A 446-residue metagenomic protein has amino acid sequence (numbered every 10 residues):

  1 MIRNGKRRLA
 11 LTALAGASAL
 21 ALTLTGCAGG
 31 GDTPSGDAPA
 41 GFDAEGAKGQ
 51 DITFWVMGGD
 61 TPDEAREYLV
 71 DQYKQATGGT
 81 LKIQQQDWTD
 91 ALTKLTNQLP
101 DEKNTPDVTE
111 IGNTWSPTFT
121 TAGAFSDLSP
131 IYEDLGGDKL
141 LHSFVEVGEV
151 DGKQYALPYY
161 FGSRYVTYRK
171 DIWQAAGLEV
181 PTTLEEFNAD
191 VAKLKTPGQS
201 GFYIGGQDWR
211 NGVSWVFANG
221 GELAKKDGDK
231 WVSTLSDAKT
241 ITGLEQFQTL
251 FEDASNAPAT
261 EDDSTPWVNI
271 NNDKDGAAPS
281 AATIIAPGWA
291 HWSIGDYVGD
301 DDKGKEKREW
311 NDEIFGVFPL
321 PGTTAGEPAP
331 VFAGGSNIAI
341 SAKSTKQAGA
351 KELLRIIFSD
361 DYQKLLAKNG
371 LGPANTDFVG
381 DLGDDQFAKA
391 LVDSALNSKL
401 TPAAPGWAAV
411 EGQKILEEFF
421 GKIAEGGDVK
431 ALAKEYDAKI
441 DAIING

Functional and structural regions predicted by a protein language model:
I2-P117, E309, T324, L365 (+2 more regions): Conserved N-terminal structural module of periplasmic/extracytoplasmic solute-binding proteins
G41-G46, N113-R164, W215, D312-F318: Hinge/lid segment of periplasmic solute-binding proteins
D43-A47, S129-L140, E222-T242, T249 (+4 more regions): Short, solvent-exposed loop/beta-turn-alpha elements that line the ligand-binding surface or hinge of extracytoplasmic
T80, Q174, L396-G446: Conserved C-terminal helix/tail region of periplasmic/extracytoplasmic solute-binding proteins
N97-Q98, T105-D107, G136-D171, G201 (+2 more regions): A structural signal for short loop-to-beta-strand junctions that line the ligand-binding cleft of periplasmic/secreted
Y155-Y159, R164, N188-T240: Extracytoplasmic/periplasmic solute-binding protein
L223-D300, A348, L432: Extracytoplasmic ligand-binding clamshell segments of periplasmic binding protein
A290-N311, T323-E418: C-terminal lobe and pocket-closing loops of periplasmic/extracytoplasmic Venus-flytrap solute-binding proteins
